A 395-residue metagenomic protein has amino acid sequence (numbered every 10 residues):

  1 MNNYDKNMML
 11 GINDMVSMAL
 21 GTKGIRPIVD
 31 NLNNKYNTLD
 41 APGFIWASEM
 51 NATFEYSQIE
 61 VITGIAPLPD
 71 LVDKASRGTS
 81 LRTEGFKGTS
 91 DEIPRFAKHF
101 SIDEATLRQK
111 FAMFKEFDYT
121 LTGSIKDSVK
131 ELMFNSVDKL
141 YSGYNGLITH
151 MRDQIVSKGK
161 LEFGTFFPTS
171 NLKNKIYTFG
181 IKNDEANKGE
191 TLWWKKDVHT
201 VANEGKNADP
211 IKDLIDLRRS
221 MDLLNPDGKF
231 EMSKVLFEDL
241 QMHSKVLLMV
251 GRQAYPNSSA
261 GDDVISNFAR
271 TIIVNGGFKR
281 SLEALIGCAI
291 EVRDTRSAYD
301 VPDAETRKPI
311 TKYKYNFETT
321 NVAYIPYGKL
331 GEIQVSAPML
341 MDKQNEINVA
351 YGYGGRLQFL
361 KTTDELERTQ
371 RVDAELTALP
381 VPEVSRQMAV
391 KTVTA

Functional and structural regions predicted by a protein language model:
M1-S57, V381-A395: N-terminal alpha-helical "arm" segments
T22-K23, N33-T38, D118-G123, F166-K175 (+6 more regions): Intrinsically disordered, low-complexity coil segments
V29, D213-L217, I333, P380: Short, Φ-rich (hydrophobic/aromatic) sequence segments
P42-D118, I176-Y177: Assembly/oligomerization interface modules of large self-assembling protein complexes
Q58, K229-S233, V292: A structural signal for short, well-ordered beta-strand segments and their strand-loop junctions that often border
D91-D184, D209-L236, R368-L376: Long, contiguous amphipathic alpha-helices that act as assembly "spine/axial" helices in icosahedral shell and virion
S170-T271, N275-S281: Extended, solvent-exposed, turn-rich assembly/linker loops in the middle of proteins
V246-A395: Sequence/fold signature of self-assembling virion shell proteins
